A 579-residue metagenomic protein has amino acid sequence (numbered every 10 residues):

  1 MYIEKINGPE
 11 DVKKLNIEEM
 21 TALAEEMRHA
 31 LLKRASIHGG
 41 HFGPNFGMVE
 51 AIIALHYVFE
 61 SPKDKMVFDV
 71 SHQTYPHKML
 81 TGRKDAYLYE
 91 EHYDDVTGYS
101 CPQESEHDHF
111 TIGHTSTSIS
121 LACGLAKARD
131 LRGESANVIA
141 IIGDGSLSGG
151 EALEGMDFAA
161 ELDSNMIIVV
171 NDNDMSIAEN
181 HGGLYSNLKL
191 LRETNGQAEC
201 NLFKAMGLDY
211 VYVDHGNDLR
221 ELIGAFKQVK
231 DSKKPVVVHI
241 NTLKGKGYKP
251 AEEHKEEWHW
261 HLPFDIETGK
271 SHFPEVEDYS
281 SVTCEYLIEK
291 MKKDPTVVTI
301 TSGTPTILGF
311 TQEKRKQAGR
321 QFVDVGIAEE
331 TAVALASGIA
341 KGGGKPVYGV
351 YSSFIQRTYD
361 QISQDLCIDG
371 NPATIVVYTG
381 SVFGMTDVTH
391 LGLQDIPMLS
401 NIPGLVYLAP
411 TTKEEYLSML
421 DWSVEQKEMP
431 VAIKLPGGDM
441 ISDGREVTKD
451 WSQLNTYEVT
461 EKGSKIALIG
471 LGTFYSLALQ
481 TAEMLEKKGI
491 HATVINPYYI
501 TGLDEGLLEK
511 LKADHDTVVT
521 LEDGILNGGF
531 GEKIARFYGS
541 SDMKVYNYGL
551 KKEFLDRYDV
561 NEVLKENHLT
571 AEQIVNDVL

Functional and structural regions predicted by a protein language model:
M1-T81, K204, H215-L219, H239: N-terminal amphipathic, basic-rich helices that act as targeting or association modules
H29-S36, T97-T111, G133-I139, T311-V323 (+4 more regions): Glycine/charged-rich beta-loop-alpha catalytic/anionic-binding loops adjacent to active sites
H41-L162, V297, S302, T311-Q312: Cofactor-binding active-site loop characterized by glycine-rich and histidine/acidic residues
K65, Y248-Q356, Q361-N371, T456 (+3 more regions): Non-catalytic terminal/interface segments that mediate subunit docking, oligomerization, and allosteric communication
V70-Y75, I142-G149, V170-S176, G216-N217 (+9 more regions): Acidic, glycine-rich active-site loops and adjacent beta-strand->loop/helix elements that engage anionic groups
D85-G98, A160-M175, C367-T379: A glycine-rich helix N-cap at a beta->alpha junction
D108-F264, K270-V276, S281, E285 (+1 more regions): Glycine-rich ThDP/TPP pyrophosphate-binding loop and its adjacent helix/strand module within ThDP-dependent enzymes
G269-E275, G384-T386, V406, I525 (+1 more regions): Peripheral docking tails and interdomain loops at the edges of cofactor- or intermediate-handling domains
